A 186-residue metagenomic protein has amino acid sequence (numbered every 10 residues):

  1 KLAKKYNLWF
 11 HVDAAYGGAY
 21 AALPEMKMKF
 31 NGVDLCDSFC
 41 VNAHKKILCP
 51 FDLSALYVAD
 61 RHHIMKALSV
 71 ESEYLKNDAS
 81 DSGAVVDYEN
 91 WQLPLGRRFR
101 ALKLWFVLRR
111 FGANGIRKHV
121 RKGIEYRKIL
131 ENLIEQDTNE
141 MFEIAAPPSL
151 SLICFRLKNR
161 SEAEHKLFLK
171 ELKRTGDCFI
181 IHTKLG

Functional and structural regions predicted by a protein language model:
K1-L23: Catalytic PLP-binding core of fold-type I/II PLP enzymes
A3, I134, L172-K173: A generic structural signal for well-ordered alpha-helical segments
Y6, L23-Q136: Active-site C-terminal subdomain of aminotransferase-like
N7-H11, S38, L152: Structural preference for beta-strand elements that scaffold enzyme active sites
V12, F39-V41, H182: General beta-strand structural signal in soluble alpha/beta enzymes
I134-P147, T183: Flexible, glycine/charged-enriched surface loops at secondary-structure junctions
E143-L172: Conserved PLP-binding catalytic core of the aspartate aminotransferase-like
A146-P147, L152, G176-G186: Conserved PLP cofactor-binding pocket of PLP-dependent enzymes
